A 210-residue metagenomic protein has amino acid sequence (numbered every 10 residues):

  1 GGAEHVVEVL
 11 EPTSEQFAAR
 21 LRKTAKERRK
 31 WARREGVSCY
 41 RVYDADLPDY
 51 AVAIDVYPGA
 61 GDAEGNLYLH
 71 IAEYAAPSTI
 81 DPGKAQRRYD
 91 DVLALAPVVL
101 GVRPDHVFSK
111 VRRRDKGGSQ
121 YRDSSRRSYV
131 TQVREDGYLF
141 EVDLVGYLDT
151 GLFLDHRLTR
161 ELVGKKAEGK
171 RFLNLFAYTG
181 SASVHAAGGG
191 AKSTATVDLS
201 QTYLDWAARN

Functional and structural regions predicted by a protein language model:
G1-H70: Non-catalytic accessory regions of SAM-dependent methyltransferases
C39, P104-H106, S193: Residues at the N-termini of beta-strands
P48, A53-D55, A85-F153, E161: Non-catalytic substrate-recognition/targeting regions of SAM-dependent transferases
A60-G61, A75-S78, L148: Short, surface-exposed beta-strand-loop junctions and turns on beta-sheet-rich folds
L67-K84: A short interface-forming secondary-structure element
L154-K170: Conserved alpha-helix/loop element of class I SAM-dependent methyltransferases that forms part of the SAM/SAH-binding
K165-N210: Conserved SAM/SAH cofactor-binding pocket of Class I
